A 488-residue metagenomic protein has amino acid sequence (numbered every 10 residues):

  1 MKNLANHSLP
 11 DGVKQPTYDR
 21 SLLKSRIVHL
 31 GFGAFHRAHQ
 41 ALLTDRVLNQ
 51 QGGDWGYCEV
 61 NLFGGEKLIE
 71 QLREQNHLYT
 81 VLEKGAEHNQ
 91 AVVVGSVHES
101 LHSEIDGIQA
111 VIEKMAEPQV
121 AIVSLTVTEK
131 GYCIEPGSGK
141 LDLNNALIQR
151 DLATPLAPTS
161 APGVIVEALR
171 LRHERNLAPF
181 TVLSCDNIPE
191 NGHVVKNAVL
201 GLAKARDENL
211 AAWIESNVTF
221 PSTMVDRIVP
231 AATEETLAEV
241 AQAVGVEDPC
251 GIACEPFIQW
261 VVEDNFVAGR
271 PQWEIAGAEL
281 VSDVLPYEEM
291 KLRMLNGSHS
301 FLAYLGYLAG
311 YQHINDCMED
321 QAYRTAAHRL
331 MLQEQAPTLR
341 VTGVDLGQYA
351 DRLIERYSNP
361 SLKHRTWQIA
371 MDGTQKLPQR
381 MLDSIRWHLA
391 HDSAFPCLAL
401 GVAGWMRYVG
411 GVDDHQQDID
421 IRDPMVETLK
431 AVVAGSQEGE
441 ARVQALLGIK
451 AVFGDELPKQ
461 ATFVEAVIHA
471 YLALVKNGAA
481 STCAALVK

Functional and structural regions predicted by a protein language model:
M1-K488: Substrate/ligand-engaging "lid" and interaction regions
